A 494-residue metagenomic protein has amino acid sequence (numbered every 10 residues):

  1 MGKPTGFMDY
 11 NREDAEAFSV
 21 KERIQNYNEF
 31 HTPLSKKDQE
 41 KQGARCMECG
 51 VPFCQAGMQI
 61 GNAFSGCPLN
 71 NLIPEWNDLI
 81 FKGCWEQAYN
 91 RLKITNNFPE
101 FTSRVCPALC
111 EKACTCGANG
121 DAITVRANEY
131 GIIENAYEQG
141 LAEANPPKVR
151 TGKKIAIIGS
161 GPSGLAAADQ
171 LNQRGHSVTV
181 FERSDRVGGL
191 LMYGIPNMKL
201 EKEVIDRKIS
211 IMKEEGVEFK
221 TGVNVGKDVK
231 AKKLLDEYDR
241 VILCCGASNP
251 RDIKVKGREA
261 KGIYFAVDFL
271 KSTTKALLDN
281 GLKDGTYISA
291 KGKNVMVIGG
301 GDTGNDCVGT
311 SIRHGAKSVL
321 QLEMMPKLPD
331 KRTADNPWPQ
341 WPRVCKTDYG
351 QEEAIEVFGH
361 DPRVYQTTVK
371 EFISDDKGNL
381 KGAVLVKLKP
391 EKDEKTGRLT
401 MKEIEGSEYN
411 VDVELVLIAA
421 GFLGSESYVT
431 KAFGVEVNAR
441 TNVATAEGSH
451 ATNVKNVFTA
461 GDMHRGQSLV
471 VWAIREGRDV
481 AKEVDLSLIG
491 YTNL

Functional and structural regions predicted by a protein language model:
M8-T32, K41-A44, P68-K82, R91-L92 (+9 more regions): Beta1-alpha1 glycine-rich phosphate/pyrophosphate-binding loop at the start of Rossmann-like nucleotide-binding domains
R12-K37, Q42-R45, Y365-T367, I373 (+2 more regions): C-terminal catalytic lobe of FAD-dependent flavoproteins
I24-D38, F64-S65, L69-R104, A108 (+2 more regions): Ferredoxin-type iron-sulfur electron-transfer modules in oxidoreductases and energy-metabolism complexes
G131-V149, R207-K227, P250-H314, V437-G448 (+1 more regions): Glycine-rich dinucleotide-binding loop and its adjacent helix/turn
V149, K154-I158, D206-V255, K370-L385 (+3 more regions): Feature captures the FAD/FMN-dependent oxidoreductase FAD-binding
I158-P162, G299-G301, D462: Glycine-rich Rossmann-fold phosphate-binding loop(s) that bind the pyrophosphate of adenine dinucleotide cofactors
K261-G292, K392-Q467: FAD-site-proximal beta/loop scaffold in flavoenzymes
G304-C307, H314, A460-Y491: A conserved FAD-binding loop/helix module that cradles the flavin
